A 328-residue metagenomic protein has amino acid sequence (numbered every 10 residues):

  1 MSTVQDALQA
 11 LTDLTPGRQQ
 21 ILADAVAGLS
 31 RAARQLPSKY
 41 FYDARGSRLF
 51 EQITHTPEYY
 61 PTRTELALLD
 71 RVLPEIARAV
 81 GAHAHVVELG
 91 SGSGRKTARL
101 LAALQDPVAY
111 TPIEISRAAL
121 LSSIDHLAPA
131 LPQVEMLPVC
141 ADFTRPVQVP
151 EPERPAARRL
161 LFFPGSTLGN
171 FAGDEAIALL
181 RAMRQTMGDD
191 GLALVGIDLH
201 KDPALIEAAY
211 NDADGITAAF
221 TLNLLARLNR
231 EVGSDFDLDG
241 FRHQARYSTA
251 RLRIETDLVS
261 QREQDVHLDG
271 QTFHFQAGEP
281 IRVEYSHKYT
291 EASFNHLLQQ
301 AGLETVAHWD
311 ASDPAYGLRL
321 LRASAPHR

Functional and structural regions predicted by a protein language model:
M1-Y40, S47: N-terminal auxiliary segments of SAM/dcSAM-dependent transferases
A33-V80: Class I SAM-dependent methyltransferase Rossmann-like catalytic core, especially the SAM/SAH-binding loop
H83-G92: Conserved class I S-adenosyl-L-methionine
S93-D106: Conserved SAM-binding loop of SAM-dependent methyltransferases across substrates and taxa, primarily the Class I
S116-R117: Conserved SAM/SAH-binding beta-strand->alpha-helix loop
I177-D189: A short glycine-rich, Lys/Arg-flanked "PGG" loop and its adjoining helix->strand segment in the class I
T186-H200: Conserved beta-strand signature within the Rossmann-like core of class I S-adenosyl-L-methionine
L205-H287, E291, N295-A301: Substrate-binding/catalytic lobe of Class I Rossmann-like enzymes that use SAM or dcSAM, i.e., the mid-to-C-terminal
